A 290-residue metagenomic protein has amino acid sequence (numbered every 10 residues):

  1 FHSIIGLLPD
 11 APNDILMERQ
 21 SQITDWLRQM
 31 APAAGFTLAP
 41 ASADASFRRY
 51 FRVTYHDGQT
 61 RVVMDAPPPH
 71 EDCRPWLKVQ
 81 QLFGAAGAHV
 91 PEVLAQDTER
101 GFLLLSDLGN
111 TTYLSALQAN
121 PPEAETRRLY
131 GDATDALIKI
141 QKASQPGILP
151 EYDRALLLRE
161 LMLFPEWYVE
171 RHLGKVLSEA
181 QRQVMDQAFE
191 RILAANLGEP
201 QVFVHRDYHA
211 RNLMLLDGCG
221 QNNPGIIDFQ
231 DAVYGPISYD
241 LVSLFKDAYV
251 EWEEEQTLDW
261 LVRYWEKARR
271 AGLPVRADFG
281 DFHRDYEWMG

Functional and structural regions predicted by a protein language model:
I4-P9, N13-I15: Short, positively charged and aromatic/hydrophobic N-terminal segments
L16-A33: Juxta-kinase regulatory segment immediately upstream of eukaryotic protein kinase catalytic domains
I23, Q29, Q145-E151, A155-L156 (+4 more regions): An alpha-helical support segment within catalytic cores of ATP-dependent transferases
F36-F51: ATP-binding glycine-rich phosphate-binding loop
F47-T54, V63, I140, F189-Y239 (+1 more regions): Active-site acidic catalytic loop and adjacent metal/ATP-binding pocket of ATP-dependent phosphoryl transfer enzymes
F51-L157, L163, V169-L173, L197-G198: ATP-binding pocket architecture of kinase catalytic cores
P165-H172, I237-V275: Active-site activation/catalytic loop segments of kinase-like enzymes and analogous catalytic loops in related
R269, V275-Y286: Long, amphipathic alpha-helical stalk/connector segments used for oligomerization, subunit docking, or mechanical
